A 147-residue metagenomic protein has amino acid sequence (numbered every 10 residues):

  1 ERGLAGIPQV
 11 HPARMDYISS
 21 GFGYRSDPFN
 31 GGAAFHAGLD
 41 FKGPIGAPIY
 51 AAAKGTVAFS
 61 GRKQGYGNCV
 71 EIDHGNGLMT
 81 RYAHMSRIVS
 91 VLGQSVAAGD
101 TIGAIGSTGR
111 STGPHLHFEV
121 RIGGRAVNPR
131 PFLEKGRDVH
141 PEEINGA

Functional and structural regions predicted by a protein language model:
E1-A5: Alpha-helical oligomerization segments with coiled-coil/rod-like character
V10-G146: Catalytic cores of peptidoglycan-degrading enzymes
